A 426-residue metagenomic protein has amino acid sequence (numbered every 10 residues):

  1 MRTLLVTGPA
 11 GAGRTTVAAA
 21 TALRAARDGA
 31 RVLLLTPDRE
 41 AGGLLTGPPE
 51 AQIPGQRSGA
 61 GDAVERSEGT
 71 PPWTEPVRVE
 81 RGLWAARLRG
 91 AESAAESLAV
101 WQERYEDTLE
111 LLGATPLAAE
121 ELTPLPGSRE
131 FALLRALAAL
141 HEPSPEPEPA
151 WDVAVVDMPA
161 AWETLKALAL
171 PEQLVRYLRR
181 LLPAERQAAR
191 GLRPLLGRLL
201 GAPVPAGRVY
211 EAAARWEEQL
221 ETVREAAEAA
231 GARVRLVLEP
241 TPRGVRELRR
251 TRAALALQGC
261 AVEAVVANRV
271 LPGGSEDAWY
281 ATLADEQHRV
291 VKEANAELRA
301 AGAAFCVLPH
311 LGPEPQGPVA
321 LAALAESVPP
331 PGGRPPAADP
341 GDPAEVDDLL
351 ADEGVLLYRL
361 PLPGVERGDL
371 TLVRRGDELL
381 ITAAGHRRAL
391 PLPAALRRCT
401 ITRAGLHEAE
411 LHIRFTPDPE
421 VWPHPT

Functional and structural regions predicted by a protein language model:
L4-L88, A154, M158-R176: Walker A/P-loop NTP-binding active-site region of P-loop NTPases, recognizing the glycine-rich GxxxxGKT/S
A12, A19-A20, R129, R135-A154 (+1 more regions): Conserved catalytic-core segment of NTP-binding enzymes
G42-L45, S93-S97, E163-K166, G273-D277 (+1 more regions): Switch/connector loops and helix/strand junctions flanking conserved nucleotide-binding motifs in nucleotide-processing
T74-L111: A conserved catalytic-core segment of Leloir-type glycosyltransferases
R104-H141: ATP-hydrolysis module of ASCE/P-loop NTPase motor domains, specifically the Walker B Asp-Glu catalytic pair
L192, L220-R367, G376-E378, A384-T400 (+1 more regions): C-terminal lobe/tail of nucleotide-utilizing enzymes
D352, V373-R375, H407-A409: Structural motif
C399-R403, E408, I413: Intrinsically disordered, low-complexity linker and terminal regions at domain boundaries
